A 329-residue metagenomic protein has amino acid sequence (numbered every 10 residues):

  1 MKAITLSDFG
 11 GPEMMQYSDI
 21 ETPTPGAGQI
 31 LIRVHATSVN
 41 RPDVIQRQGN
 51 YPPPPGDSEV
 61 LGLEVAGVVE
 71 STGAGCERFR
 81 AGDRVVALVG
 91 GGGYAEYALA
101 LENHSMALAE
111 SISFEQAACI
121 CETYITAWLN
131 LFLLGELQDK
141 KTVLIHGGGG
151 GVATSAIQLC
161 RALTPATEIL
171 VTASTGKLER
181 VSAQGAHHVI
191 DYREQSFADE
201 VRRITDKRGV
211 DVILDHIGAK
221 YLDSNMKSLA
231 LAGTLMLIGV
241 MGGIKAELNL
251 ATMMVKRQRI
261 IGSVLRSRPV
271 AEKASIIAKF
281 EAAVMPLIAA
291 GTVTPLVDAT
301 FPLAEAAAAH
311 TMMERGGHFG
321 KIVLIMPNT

Functional and structural regions predicted by a protein language model:
E21-S38, N50-G92: Glycine-rich beta-strand-centered segment in the early N-terminal region that forms part of a ligand/cofactor-binding
R78, R84-G148: NAD(P)H dinucleotide-binding glycine-rich loop of Rossmann-like/cofactor-binding domains, especially the beta1-alpha1
R84, T142, E168, T234 (+1 more regions): Short glycine-centered segments of the SAM/dcSAM-binding site in methyltransferase folds
A118-E194: Mid-domain Rossmann-like dinucleotide-binding core that forms the NAD(H)/NADP(H) cofactor-binding site
G148, I217, V240: NAD(P)H cofactor-binding loop motif with strongest signal on the N-terminal glycine-rich segment
G176, S182, K220-T292, I325-T329: Glycine-rich phosphate-binding loop and adjacent beta-alpha segment of Rossmann(oid) nucleotide-cofactor-binding
F197-K207: Short amphipathic alpha-helix with an adjacent loop that forms part of the alpha/beta core around
A290-A299, A307-T329: C-terminal capping/lid region of NAD(P)-dependent oxidoreductase domains
